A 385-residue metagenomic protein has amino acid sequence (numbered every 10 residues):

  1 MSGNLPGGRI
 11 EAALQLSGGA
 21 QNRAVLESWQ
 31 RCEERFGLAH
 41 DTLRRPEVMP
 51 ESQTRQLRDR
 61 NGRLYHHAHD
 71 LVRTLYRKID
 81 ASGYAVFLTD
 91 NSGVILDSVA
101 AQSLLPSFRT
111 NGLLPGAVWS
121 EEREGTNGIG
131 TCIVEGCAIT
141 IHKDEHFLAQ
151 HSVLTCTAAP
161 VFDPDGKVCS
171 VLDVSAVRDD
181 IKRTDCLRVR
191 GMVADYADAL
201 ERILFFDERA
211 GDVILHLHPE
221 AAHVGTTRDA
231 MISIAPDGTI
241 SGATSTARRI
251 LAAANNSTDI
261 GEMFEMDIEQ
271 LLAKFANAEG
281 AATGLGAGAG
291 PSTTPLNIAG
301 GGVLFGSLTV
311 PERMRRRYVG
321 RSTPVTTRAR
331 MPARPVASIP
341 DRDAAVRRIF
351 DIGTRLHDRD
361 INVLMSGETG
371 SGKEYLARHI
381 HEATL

Functional and structural regions predicted by a protein language model:
M1-E122, N127-T140, V153-L154, F162-D229 (+2 more regions): Intrinsically disordered, low-complexity terminal regulatory regions
L71-I79, T131, A199, E262 (+3 more regions): Amphipathic alpha-helical regulatory segments at dimerization interfaces that relay allosteric signals between sensory
V99, G242-A254: N-terminal capping loop/helix in small sensory signaling domains highlighted by a polar->aromatic N-x2-3-F motif
I129-G130, N256-G300: Terminal output helix/cap of sensory domains in signal transduction proteins
H151-P160, G288-P295, G302-G306: A short beta-strand signature within small-molecule sensing/ligand-binding domains used in signal transduction
V161-D163, L296-I298, R313: Sensor-regulatory modules in signal-transduction proteins
R209-V213, A221, G300-P340, D351: Conserved ASCE P-loop NTPase core motifs with emphasis on AAA+ ATPases
R330-L385: AAA+ ATPase active-site-proximal loops
